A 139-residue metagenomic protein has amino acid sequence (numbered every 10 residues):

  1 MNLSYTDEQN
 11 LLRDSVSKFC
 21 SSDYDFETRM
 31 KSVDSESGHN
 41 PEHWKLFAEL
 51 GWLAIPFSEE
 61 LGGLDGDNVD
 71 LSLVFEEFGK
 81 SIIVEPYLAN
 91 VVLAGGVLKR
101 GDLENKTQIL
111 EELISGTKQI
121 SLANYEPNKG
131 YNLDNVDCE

Functional and structural regions predicted by a protein language model:
M1-E8: Intrinsic disorder at enzyme termini
Q9, C20, V74: Residue-level signal for inorganic ion chemistry
D23-E139: Glycine-rich flavin
